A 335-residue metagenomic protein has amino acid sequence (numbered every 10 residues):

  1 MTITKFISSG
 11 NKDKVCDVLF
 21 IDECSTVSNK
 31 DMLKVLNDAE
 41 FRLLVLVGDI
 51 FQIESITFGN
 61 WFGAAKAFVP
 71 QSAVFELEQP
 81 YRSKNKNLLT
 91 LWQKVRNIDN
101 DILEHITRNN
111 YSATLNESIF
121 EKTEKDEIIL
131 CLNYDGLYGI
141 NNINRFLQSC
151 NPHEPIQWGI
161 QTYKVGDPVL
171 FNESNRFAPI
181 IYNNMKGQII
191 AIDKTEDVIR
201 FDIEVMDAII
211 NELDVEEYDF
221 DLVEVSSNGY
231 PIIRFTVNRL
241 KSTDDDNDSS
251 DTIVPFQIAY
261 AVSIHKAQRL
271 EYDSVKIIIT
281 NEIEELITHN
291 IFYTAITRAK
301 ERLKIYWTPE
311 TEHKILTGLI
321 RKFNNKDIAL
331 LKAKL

Functional and structural regions predicted by a protein language model:
M1-D17, V262: Inter-Walker segment of RecA-like/P-loop motor cores
V15-V18, F41-V45, R302-K304: Loop/turn-to-beta-strand initiation segments
D22-E23, G48: Walker B catalytic acidic pair
T26-S28, I53-E54: Catalytic P-loop NTPase motifs of RecA-like helicase/translocase cores
N29-R42, F62-A64: Short, conserved "post-DEAD/DEAH" coupling segment immediately C-terminal to helicase motif II within the SF2/RecA-like
F51-K194, I199-V215: Conserved helicase motor core of P-loop NTPases
A64, S274-L335: Helicase C-terminal subdomain and adjacent C-terminal extension
H153-Y293: Conserved nucleotide-binding/hydrolysis modules and their immediate coupling elements across P-loop/ASCE NTPase motors
